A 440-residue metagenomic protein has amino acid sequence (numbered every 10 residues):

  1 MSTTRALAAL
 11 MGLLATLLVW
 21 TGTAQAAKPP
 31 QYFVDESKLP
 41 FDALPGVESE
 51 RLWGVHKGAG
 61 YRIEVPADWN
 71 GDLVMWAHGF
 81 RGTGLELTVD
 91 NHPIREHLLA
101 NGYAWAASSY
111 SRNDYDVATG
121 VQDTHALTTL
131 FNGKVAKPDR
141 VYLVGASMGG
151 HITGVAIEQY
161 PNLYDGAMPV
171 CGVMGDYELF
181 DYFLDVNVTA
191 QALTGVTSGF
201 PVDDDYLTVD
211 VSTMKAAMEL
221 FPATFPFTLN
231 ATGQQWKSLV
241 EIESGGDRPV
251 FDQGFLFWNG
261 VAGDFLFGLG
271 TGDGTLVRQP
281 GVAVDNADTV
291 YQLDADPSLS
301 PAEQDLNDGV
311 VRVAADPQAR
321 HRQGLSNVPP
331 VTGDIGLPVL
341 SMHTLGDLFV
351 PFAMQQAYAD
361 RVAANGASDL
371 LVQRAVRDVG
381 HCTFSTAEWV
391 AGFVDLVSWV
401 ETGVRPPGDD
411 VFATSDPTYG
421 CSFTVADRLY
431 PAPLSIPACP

Functional and structural regions predicted by a protein language model:
S2-A26: Secretory targeting and sorting signals
A26-P93, D410-P440: Catalytic-loop region of hydrolases
K28, T228-D288, G336, S368 (+1 more regions): Alpha/beta-hydrolase-fold serine-hydrolase catalytic core, especially in secreted/extracellular enzymes
K28-E48, V173-P329: Accessory cap/linker subdomain of secreted extracellular hydrolases
D68-W69, A126-S147, L163: Gly/Ser-rich "nucleophile elbow"/oxyanion-hole loop immediately N-terminal to the catalytic nucleophile in hydrolases
G71-D72, W76-L99, W105-S109, N113-Y115 (+1 more regions): Short substrate-entry loop that stabilizes the transition state in hydrolases
R140-V196: Primarily recognizes the serine-hydrolase "nucleophile elbow" in alpha/beta-hydrolase and SGNH/GDSL folds
I335, S341-H343, D347: Short beta-strand/loop motif that positions the catalytic acidic residue of the alpha/beta-hydrolase fold
